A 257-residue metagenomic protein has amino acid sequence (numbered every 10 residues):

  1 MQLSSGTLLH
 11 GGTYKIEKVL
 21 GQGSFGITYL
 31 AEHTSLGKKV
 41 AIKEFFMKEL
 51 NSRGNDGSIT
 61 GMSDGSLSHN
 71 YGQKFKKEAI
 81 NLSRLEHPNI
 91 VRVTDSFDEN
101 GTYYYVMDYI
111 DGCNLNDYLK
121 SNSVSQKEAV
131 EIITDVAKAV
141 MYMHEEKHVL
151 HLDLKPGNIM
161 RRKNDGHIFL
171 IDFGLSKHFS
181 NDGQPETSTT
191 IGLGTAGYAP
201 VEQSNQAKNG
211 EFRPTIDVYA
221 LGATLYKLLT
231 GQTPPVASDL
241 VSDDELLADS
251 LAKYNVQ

Functional and structural regions predicted by a protein language model:
E17-G23, T28: Protein kinase glycine-rich loop
F46, S52-R84: AlphaC helix of the eukaryotic protein kinase fold
S96: Activation-segment/catalytic-loop signature of the eukaryotic protein kinase fold
N100-N114, Y118: Conserved short submotifs of the Hanks-type protein kinase catalytic core that shape the nucleotide-binding pocket
I132-I133: Activation segment signature within eukaryotic-like protein kinase domains
A137-V149: Protein kinase catalytic-loop region centered on the HRD/HxD motif
G197-Q257: C-terminal lobe helix-coil module of Hanks-type protein kinase domains
